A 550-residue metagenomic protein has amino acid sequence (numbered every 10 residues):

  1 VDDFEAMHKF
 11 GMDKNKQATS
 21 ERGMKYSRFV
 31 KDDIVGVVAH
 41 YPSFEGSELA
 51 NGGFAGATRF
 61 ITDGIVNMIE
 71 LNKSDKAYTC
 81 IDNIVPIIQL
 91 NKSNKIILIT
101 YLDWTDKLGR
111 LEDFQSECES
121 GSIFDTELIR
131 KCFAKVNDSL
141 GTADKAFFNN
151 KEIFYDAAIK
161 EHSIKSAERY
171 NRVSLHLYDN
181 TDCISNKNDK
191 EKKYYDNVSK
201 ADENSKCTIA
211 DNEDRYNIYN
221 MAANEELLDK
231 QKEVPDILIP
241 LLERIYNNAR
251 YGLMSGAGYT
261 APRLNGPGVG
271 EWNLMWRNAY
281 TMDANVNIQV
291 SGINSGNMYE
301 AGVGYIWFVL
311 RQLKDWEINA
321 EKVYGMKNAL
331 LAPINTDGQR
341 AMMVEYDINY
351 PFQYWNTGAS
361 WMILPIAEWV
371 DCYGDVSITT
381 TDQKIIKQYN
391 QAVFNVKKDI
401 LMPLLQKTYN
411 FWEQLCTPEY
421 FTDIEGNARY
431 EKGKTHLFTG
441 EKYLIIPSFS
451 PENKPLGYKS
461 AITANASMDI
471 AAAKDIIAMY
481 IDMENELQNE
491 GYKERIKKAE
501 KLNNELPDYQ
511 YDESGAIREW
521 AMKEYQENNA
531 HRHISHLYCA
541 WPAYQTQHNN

Functional and structural regions predicted by a protein language model:
V1-Y346, W369-V370, S377-N395, Y409 (+2 more regions): Aromatic-residue-lined binding/catalytic grooves and analogous aromatic/hydrophobic interfacial grooves in multimeric
N265-P267, G304-I306, K322, T380-I385 (+2 more regions): Beta-strand segments within the central parallel beta-sheet cores of soluble alpha/beta enzyme folds
G292, P365, I476-M479, M483 (+1 more regions): Core register positions within helices of long alpha-helical scaffolds
Y350-P351: Conserved pre-motif C helix in the palm subdomain of viral-like polymerases
G358-G374, K398-C416: Extended, hydrophobic alpha-helical segments in both membrane/secreted and soluble proteins
G358-P365, A472, I476, Y538: Amphipathic, well-ordered alpha-helical segments in soluble domains
K407-M483: Acidic/histidine-rich catalytic neighborhood
